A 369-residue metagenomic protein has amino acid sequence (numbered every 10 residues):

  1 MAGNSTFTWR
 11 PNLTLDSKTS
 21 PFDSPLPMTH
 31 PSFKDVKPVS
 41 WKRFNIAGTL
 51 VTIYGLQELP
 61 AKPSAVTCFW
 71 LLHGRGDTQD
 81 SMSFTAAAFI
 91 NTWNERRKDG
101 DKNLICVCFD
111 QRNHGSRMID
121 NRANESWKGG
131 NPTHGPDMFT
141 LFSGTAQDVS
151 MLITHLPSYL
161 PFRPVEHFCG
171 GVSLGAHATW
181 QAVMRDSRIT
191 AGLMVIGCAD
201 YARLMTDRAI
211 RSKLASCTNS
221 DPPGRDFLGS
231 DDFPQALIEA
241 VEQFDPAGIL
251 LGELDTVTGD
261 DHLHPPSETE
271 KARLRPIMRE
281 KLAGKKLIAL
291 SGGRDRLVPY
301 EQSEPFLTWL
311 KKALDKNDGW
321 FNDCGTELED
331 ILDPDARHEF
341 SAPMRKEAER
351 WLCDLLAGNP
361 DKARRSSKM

Functional and structural regions predicted by a protein language model:
A2-C68: N-terminal cap/lid segment of alpha/beta-hydrolase-fold proteins
F33, L56-P63, I90-N103, P157-R163 (+3 more regions): Alpha-helix termini
I46-N124: Short, surface-exposed "cap/lid" segments of acyl-processing enzymes
R75, S173, C198, G293-R294 (+1 more regions): Residue-level signal for short, function-critical loop segments
F109, G170, V195-I196, L290 (+1 more regions): Alpha/beta-hydrolase-fold catalytic nucleophile elbow
R122-P161: Alpha/beta-hydrolase active-site loop
S150-D221: Primarily recognizes the serine-hydrolase "nucleophile elbow" in alpha/beta-hydrolase and SGNH/GDSL folds
S216-R350: Serine-hydrolase catalytic core
